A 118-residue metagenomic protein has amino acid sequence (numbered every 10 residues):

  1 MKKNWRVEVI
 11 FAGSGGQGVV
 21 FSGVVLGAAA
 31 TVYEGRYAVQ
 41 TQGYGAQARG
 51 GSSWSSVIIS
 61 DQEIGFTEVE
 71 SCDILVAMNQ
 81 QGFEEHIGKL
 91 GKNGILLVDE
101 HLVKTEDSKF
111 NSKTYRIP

Functional and structural regions predicted by a protein language model:
M1-P118: Active-site cofactor/cluster-binding pocket
